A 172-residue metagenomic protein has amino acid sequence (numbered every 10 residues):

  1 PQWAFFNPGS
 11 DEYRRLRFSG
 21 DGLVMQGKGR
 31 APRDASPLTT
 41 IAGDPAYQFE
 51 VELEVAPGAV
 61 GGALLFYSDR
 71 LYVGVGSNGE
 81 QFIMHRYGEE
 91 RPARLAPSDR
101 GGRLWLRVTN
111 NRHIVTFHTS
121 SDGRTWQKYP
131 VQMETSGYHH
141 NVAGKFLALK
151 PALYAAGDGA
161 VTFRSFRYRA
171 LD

Functional and structural regions predicted by a protein language model:
P1-D172: Extracellular glycan-recognition regions
